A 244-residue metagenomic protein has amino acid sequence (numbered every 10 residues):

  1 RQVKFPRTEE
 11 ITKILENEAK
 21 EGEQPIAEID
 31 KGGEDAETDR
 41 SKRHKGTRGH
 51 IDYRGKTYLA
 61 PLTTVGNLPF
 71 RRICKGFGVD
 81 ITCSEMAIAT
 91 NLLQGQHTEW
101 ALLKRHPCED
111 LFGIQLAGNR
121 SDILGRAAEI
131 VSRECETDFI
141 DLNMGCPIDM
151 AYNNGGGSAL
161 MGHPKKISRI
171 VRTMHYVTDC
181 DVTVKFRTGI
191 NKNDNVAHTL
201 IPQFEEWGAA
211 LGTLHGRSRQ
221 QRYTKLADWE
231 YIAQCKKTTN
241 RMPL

Functional and structural regions predicted by a protein language model:
R1-L244: Flavin-dependent oxidoreductase catalytic cores
